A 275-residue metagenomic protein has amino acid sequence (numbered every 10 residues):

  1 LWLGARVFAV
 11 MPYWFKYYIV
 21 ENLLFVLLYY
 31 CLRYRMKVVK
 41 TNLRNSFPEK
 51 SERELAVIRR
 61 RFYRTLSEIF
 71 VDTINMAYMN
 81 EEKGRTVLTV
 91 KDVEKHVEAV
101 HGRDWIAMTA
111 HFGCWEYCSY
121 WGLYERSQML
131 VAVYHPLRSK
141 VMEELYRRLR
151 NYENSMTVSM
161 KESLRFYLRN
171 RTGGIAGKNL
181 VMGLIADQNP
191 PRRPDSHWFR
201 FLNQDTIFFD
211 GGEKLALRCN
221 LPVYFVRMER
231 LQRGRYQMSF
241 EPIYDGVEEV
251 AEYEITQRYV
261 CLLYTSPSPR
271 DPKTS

Functional and structural regions predicted by a protein language model:
L1-T109, C114, E143-R148, N154: Membrane-anchoring hydrophobic helices of lipid-metabolizing enzymes
A77-L262: Soluble catalytic domains of membrane acyltransferases
Y264-P269: Conserved small/polar residues in nucleotide/adenosyl-binding loops
